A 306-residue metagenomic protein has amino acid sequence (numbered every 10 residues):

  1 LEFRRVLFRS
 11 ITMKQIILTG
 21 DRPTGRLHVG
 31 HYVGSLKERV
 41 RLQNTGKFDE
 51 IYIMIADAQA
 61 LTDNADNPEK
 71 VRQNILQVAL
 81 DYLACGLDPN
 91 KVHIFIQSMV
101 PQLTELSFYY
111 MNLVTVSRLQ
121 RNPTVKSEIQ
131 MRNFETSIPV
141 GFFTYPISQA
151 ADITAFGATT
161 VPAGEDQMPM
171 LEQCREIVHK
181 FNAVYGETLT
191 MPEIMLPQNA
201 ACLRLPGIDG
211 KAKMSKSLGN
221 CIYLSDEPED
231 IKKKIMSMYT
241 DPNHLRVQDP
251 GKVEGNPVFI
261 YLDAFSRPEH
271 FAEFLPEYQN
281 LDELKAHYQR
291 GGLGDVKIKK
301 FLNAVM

Functional and structural regions predicted by a protein language model:
L1-L7: Short, small-residue-biased leader/transition segments that mark boundaries at the very start of proteins
I11-T12, T190: Residue-level detector of intrinsically disordered terminal segments
Q15-A151, E269, V305: N-terminal Rossmann-like or analogous alpha/beta NTP/dinucleotide-binding catalytic cores that position adenine
S35-L42, C174-I177, Y261: Buried hydrophobic packing segments
D66-P68, V161-G164, T188-L189: Short, polar/flexible loop-turn hinges at active-site or ligand-entry regions and domain interfaces
Y82, Y110, D166, K211 (+1 more regions): Divalent metal-coordination and catalytic microenvironments
V125-S127, M131-F181, Y185, P206: Internal, conserved structured core segments that host functional sites
P169, R175-M306: Conserved nucleotide- and phosphate/pyrophosphate-binding catalytic cores in adenylate/nucleotidyl-handling enzymes
